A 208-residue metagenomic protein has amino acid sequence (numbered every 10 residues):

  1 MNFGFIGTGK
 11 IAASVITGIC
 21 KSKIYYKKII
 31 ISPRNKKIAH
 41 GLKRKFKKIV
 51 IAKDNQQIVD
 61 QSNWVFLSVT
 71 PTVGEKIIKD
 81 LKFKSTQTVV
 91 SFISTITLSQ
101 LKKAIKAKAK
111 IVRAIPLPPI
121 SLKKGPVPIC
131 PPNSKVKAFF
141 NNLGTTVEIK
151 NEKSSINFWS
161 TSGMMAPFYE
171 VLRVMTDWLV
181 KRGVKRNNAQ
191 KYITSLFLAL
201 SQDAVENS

Functional and structural regions predicted by a protein language model:
M1-K53, Q57, Q61, N142 (+1 more regions): NAD(P)+-binding Rossmann beta1-loop-alpha1 motif at the extreme N-terminus of oxidoreductases
T8, P116-P119, G163-M164: Short coil/turn segments
G9, A13, K36, A52 (+6 more regions): Electropositive phosphate-/nucleotide-binding environments in soluble metabolic enzymes
I24-Y25, F83, A107, V184: Helix N-cap/coil-helix junction residues
I29, A39, I58, G74 (+1 more regions): Small-residue helix-packing motif on alpha-helices
I30-S32, A52, V90, V112-A114 (+1 more regions): Hydrophobic/aromatic beta-strand patches that form the interior of the parallel beta-sheet core in alpha/beta enzyme
I38, F46, N55-I129, N133: Rossmann-like NAD(P)(H) cofactor-binding subdomain of soluble oxidoreductases
Q100-K110, G125-W159, G163-E206: Internal alpha-helical scaffold of NAD(P)-dependent oxidoreductase catalytic cores
